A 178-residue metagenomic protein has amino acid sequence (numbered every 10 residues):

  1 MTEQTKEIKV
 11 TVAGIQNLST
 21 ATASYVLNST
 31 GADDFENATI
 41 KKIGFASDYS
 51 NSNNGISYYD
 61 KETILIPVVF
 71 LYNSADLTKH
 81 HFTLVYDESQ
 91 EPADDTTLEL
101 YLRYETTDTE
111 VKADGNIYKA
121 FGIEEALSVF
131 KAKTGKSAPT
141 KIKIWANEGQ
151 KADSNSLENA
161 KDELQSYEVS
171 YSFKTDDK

Functional and structural regions predicted by a protein language model:
T2-V69: Surface-exposed beta-loop interaction hotspot
E7-T11, S24-V26, T39, G44 (+4 more regions): Ser/Thr- (and often Asn-) enriched beta-sheet segments in non-cytosolic proteins
L18, F35-A38, Y49-N54, K61 (+5 more regions): Short linear motifs in intrinsically disordered/low-complexity regions
A46-A113: Short helix-loop boundary/capping segments
T63-L65, Y118, E168: Intrinsic-disorder/low-complexity, polar/charged segments enriched in Ser/Thr/Lys/Arg/Asp/Glu/Gln
E105-K151: Short, solvent-exposed, Trp/other aromatic-anchored flexible loops in extracytoplasmic proteins
Q150-K178: Short beta-strand elements
